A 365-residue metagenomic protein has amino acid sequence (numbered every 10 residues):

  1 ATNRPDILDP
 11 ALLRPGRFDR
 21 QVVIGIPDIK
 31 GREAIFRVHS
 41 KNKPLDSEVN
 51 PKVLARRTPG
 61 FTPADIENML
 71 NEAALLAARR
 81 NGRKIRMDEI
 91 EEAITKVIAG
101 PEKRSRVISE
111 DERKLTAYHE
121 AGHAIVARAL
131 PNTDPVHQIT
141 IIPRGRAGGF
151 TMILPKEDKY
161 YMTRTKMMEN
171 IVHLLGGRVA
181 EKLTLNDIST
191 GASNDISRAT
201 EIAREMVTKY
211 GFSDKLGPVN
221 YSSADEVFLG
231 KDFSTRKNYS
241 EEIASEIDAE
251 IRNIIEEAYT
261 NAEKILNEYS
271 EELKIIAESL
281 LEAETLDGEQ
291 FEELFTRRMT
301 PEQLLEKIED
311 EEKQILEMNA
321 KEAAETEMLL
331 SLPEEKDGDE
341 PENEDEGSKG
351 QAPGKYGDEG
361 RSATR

Functional and structural regions predicted by a protein language model:
A1-T2: Structural recognition of the conserved hydrophobic beta-strand(s) that form the central parallel beta-sheet of P-loop
P5-R17: Short regulatory helix/loop adjacent to the ATP-binding pocket of P-loop NTPases
P10-A11, I24-E91, K96, G100-P101 (+5 more regions): Conserved C-terminal "switch" segment of AAA+ ATPases
R17, S47-P51, M69, A258 (+1 more regions): N-terminal alpha-helical segment
Q21: Walker A/P-loop-proximal flanking segment of P-loop NTPase domains
S105-L115: Short pre-active-site segment immediately N-terminal to the catalytic Zn-binding motif
R113-Y118, A124-R365: Soluble catalytic regions of large protease machineries
